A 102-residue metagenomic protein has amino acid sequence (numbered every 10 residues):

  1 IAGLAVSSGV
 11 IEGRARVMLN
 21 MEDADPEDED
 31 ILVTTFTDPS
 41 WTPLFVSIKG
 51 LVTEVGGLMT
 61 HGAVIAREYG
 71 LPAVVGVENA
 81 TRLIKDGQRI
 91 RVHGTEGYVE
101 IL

Functional and structural regions predicted by a protein language model:
I1-L102: Non-catalytic, soluble scaffold/interaction modules
